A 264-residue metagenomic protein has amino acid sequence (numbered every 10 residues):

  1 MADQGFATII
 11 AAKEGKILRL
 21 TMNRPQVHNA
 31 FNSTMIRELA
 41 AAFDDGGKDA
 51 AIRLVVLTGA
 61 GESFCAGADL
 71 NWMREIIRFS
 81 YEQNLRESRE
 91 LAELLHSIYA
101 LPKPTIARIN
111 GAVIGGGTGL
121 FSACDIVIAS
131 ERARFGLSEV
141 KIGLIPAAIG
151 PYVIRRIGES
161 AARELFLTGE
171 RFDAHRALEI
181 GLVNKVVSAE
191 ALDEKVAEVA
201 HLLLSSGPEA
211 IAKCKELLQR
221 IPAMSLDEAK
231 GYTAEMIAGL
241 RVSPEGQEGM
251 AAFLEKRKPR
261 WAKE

Functional and structural regions predicted by a protein language model:
M1-A60, E93-H96, D193: Conserved CoA-thioester-binding segment of acyl-CoA-metabolizing enzymes
G15, I36, L70-M73, S88-L91 (+5 more regions): A general structural signal for well-ordered alpha-helical segments in protein cores
L20, R24, L39, L57 (+6 more regions): Terminal peptide-recognition signature
N23, N29, G59-G61, G67-D69 (+3 more regions): Conserved phosphate-binding and hydrolysis motifs of nucleotide-dependent enzymes
K48, G59-H96, V113, I221 (+1 more regions): Glycine- (often His-adjacent) and acidic-residue-rich active-site loop that binds/positions the CoA thioester
H96-E209, V242-S243, E248-A251, R257 (+1 more regions): Crotonase-fold acyl-CoA enzyme core
L165-F166, L217-R220, E235-R241: Helix-loop "lid/cap" segments that line or gate small-molecule binding pockets
